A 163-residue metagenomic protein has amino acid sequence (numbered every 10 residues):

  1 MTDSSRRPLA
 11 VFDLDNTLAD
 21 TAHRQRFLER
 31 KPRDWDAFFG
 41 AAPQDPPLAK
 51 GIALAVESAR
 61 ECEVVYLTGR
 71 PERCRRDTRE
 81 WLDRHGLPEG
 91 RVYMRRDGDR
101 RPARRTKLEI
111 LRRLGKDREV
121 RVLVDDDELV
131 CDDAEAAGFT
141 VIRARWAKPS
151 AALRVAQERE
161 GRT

Functional and structural regions predicted by a protein language model:
T2-D3, L114-K116: Glycine-rich helix-loop-beta junction characteristic of Rossmann-like nucleotide cofactor-binding loops
T2-R101: Alpha-helical substrate-recognition element adjacent to the catalytic core
F38-P46, K148-T163: A short, conserved beta-to-alpha structural element at the edge of catalytic cores that scaffolds binding
R76-E80, T106, A136: Generic recognition of short, well-ordered alpha-helical segments
L87, K116-E119: Residue-level recognition of short, structured coil/turn motifs that connect secondary structure elements
D97-A103, A147-A152: A short acidic, often aromatic-flanked loop/helix-cap motif at beta-alpha or helix-coil junctions that lines enzyme
P102-G115: Short loop-to-alpha-helix "cap/lid" segments that border enzyme active sites across diverse enzyme classes
L111, R118-R159: Acidic, Mg2+-coordinating phosphoryl-transfer loop and its flanking beta/alpha structural elements, shared across
